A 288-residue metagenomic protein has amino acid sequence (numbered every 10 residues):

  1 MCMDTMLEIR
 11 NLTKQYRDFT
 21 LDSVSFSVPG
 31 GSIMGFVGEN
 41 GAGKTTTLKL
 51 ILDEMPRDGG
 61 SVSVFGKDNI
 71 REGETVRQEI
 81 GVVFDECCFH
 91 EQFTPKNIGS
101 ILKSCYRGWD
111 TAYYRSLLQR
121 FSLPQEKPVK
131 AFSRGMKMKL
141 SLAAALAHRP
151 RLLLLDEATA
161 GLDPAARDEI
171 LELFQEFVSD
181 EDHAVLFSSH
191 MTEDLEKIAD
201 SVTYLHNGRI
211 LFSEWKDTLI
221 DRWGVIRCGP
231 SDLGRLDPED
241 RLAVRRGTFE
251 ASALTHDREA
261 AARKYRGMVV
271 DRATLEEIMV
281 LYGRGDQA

Functional and structural regions predicted by a protein language model:
I9-L12, F19-P29, G60, G208: Conserved beta-strand
E39-G43: Walker A (P-loop) phosphate-binding loop of ABC-type ATPase nucleotide-binding domains
L52: Helix-to-loop junction immediately C-terminal to a conserved catalytic motif
G60-R71, T75-V76: Conserved ABC transporter NBD signature motif
Q78, V82-L140: ABC-family P-loop ATPase nucleotide-binding domains
L153-E157: Catalytic Walker B motif of ABC-type/P-loop ATPase nucleotide-binding domains
L171-T255: ABC transporter nucleotide-binding domain
